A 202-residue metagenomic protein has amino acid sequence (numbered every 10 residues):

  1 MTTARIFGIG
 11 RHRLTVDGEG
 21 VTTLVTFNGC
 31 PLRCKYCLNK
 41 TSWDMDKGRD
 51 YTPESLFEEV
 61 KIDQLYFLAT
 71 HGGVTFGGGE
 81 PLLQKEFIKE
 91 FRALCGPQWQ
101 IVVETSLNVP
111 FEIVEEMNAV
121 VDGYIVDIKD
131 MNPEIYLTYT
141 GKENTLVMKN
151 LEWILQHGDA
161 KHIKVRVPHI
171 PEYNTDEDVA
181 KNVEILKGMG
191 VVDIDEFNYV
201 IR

Functional and structural regions predicted by a protein language model:
M1-M45, I62-T70: N-terminal [4Fe-4S]-dependent radical SAM core
G48: Conserved H-D interstitial segment of serine endopeptidase catalytic domains
K61-L65, T70-G73, G77-G78, L82-R202: Conserved AdoMet/S-adenosylmethionine-binding subsite of the radical SAM
